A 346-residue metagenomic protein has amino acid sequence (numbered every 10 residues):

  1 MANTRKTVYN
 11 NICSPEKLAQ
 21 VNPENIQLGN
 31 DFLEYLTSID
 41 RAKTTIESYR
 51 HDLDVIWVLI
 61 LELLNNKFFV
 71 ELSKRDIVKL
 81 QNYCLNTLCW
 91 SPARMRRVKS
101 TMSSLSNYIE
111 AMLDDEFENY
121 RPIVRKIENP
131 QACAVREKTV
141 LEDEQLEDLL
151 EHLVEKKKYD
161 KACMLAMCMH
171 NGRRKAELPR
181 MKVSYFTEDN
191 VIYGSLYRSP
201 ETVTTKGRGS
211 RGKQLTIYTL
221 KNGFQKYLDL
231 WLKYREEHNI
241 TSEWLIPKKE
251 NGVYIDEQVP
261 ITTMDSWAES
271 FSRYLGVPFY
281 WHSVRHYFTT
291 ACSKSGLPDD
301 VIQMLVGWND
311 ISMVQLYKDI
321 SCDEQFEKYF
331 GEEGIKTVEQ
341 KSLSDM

Functional and structural regions predicted by a protein language model:
M1-E16, E332-M346: C-terminal secondary-structure termini that scaffold catalytic or DNA-interacting sites
N30-E47, H51-R136: N-terminal core-binding DNA-recognition domain of tyrosine recombinases/integrases
L113, C168-Y193, D300-V301: Short, charged phosphate-coordinating catalytic segments
D143-K175: Basic, Lys/Arg- and aromatic-enriched nucleic-acid-binding interface segment
R180-K226: Conserved tyrosine-mediated DNA breakage-rejoining catalytic core shared by Y-recombinases
L220-V277: Active-site/catalytic core of tyrosine-dependent DNA strand-transfer enzymes
D265-M304, W308-I311, E332: Short, basic (Lys/Arg/His-rich) helix/loop patches that form interaction surfaces in the mid-to-C-terminal regions
V306-E332: Catalytic-site neighborhood detector that most strongly recognizes the C-terminal catalytic loop/helix of tyrosine
